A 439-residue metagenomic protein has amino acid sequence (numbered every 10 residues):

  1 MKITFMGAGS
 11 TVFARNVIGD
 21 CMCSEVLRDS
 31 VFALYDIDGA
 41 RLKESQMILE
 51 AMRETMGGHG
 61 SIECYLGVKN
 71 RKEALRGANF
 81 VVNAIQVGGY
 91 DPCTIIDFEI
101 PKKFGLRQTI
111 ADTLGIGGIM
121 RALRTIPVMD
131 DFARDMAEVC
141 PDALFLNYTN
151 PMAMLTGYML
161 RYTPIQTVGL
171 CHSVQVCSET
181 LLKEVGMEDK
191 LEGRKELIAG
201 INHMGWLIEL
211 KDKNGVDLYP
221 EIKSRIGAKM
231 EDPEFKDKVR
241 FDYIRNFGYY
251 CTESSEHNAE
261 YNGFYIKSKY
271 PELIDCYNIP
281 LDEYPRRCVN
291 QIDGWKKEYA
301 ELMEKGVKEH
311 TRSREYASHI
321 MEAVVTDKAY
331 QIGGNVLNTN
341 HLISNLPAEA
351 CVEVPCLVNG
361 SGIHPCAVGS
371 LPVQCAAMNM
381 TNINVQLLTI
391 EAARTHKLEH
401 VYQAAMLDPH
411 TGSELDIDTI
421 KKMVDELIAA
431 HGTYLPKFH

Functional and structural regions predicted by a protein language model:
T4-D29: N-terminal Rossmann-like dinucleotide-binding module
C23-H59, R71: Glycine-rich phosphate-binding loop and adjoining beta1-alpha1-beta2 segment of Rossmann-like nucleotide-binding folds
E63-L75: Short acidic low-complexity segments
A78: An anion/phosphate-binding loop that grips the pyrophosphate of nucleotide cofactors and donors
I85-G88: Conserved NAD(P)H cofactor-binding loop of Rossmann-fold oxidoreductase domains
D91-R161: Rossmann-fold NAD(P)-binding glycine/threonine-rich loop
L144, Y148-N214: Rossmann-fold dinucleotide-binding core
G186-H439: Long, compositionally biased stretches enriched for glycine and/or charged residues
